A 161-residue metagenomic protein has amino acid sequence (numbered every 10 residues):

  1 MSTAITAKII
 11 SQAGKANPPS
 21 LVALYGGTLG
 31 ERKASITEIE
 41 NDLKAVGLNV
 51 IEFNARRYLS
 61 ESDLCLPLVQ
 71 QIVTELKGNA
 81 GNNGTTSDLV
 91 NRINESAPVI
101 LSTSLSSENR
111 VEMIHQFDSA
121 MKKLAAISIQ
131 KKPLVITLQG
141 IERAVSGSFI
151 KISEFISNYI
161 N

Functional and structural regions predicted by a protein language model:
M1-A13: N-terminal pre-Walker A segment at the start of P-loop NTPase domains
I5, A16, S148-I152: Short, glycine/acidic-rich beta->alpha junctions
S20-V22, A34-K131: P-loop NTPase nucleotide-binding core
G27-T28: P-loop (Walker A) phosphate-binding loop of NTP-binding proteins
E31, L59-S60, R143-A144: Glycine-/small-residue-rich active-site loops that bind phosphorylated ligands and cofactors
N109-N161: Conserved Walker B catalytic segment
